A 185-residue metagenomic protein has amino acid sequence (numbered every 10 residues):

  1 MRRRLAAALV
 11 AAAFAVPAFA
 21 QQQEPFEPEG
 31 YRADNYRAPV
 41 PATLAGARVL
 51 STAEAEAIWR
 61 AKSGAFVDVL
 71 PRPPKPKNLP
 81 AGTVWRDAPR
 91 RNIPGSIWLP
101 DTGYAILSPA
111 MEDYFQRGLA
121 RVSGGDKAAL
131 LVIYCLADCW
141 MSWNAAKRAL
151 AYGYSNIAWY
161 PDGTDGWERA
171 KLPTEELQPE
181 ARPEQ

Functional and structural regions predicted by a protein language model:
M1-A8: Bacterial N-terminal signal peptides that target proteins for export
A15-P17: N-terminal signal peptide c-region/cleavage motif recognized by signal peptidases
F19-A53, I58-A61, P76-V132, A137-Q185: Rhodanese-like catalytic fold shared by cysteine-dependent sulfurtransferases and DSP/PTP-type phosphatases
A55, S63-L70: Short hydrophobic beta-strand that contains or immediately precedes a catalytic carboxylate
P73: Glycine-rich nucleotide phosphate-binding loop and flanking beta-alpha elements of Rossmann-like dinucleotide-binding
